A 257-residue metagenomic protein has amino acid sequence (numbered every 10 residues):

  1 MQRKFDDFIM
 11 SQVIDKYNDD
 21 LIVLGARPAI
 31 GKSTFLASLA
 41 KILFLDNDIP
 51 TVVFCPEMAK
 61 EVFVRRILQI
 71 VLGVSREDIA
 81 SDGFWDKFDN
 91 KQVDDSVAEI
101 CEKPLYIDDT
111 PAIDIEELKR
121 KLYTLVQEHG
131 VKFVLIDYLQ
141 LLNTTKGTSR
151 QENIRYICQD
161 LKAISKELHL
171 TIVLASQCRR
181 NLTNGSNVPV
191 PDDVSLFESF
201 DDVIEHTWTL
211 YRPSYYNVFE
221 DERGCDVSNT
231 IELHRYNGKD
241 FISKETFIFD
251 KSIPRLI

Functional and structural regions predicted by a protein language model:
R3, F8-V13, I42-G130, T144 (+1 more regions): Cytosolic-facing regulatory segments adjacent to core modules
Y17-I22, I49: Pre-Walker A (Motif I) flank of P-loop NTPase domains
G25-A26: The Walker A (P-loop) glycine that initiates the GxxxxGKT/S ATP-binding motif of P-loop NTPases
A29: Walker A (P-loop) phosphate-binding loop of P-loop NTPases
K32-S33: Conserved lysine of the Walker
G73, I115-V134, D160, I164-L168 (+1 more regions): C-terminal regions of RecA-like/P-loop NTPase motor modules
V131-L174: Helical hairpin unit composed of two closely spaced alpha helices linked by a short loop
